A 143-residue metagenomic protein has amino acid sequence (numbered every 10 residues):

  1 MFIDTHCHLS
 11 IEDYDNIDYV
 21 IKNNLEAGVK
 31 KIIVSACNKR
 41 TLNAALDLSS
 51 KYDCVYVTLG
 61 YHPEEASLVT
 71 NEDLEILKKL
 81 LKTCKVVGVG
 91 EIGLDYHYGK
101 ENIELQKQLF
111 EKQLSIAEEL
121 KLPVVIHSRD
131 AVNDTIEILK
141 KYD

Functional and structural regions predicted by a protein language model:
M1-D143: Mid-domain alpha/beta scaffold segments of enzyme catalytic cores
